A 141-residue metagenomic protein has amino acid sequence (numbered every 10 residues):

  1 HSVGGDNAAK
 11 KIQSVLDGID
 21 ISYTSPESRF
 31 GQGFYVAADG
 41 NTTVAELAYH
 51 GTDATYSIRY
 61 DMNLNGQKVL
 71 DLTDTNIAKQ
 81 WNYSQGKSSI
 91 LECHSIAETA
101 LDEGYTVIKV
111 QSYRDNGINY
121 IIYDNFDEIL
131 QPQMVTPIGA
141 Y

Functional and structural regions predicted by a protein language model:
H1-R29, A37, L47-Y141: Active-site and NAD+-binding cores of ADP-ribose-processing enzymes
Q32-T42: Active-site nucleophile-adjacent alpha helix/oxyanion-hole segment immediately C-terminal to the catalytic cysteine
